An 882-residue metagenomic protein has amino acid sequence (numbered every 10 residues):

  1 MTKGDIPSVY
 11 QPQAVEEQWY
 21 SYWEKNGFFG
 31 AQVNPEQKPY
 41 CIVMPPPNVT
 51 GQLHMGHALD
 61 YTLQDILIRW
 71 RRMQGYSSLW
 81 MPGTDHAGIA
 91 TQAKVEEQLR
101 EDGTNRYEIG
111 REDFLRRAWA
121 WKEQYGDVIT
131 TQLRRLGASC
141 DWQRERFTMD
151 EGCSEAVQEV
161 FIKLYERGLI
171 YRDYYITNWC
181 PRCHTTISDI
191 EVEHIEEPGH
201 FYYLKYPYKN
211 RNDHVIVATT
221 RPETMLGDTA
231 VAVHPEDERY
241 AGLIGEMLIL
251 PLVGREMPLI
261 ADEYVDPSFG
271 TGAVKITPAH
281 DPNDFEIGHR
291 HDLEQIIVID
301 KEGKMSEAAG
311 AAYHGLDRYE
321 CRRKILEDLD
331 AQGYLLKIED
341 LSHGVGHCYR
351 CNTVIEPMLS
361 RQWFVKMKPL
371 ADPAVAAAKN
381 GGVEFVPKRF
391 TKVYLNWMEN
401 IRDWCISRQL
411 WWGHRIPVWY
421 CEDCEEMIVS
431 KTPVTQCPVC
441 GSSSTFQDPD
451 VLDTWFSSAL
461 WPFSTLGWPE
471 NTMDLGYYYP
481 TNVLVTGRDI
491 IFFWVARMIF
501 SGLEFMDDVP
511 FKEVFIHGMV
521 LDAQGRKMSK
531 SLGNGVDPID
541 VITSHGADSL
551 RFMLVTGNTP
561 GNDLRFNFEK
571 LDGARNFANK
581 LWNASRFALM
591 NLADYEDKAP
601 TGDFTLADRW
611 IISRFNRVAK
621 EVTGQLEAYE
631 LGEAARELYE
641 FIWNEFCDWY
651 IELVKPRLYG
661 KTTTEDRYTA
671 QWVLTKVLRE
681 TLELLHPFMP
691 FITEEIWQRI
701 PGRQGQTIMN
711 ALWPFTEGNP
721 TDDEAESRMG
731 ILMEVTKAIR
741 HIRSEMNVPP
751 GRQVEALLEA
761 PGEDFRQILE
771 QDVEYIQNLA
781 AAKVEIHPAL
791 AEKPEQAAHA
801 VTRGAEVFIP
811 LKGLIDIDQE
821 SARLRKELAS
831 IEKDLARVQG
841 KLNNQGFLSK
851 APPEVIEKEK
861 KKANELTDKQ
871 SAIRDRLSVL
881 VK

Functional and structural regions predicted by a protein language model:
K3-V43, E96, A118-Q132, Y240-Y264 (+4 more regions): Conserved oxyanion/phosphate-binding beta-strand-loop segments in alpha/beta enzyme cores
G4, V9, Q18, Y22-N26 (+10 more regions): Residue patterns forming the tRNA-binding/recognition surfaces of aminoacyl-tRNA synthetases and related DALR
Q32-V95, V157, V217-T220, T224 (+5 more regions): N-terminal catalytic cores of NTP/NDP-binding nucleotidyl/phosphoryl-transfer enzymes
P35-Q37, P45-P46, L79-Q92, E145-C153 (+3 more regions): Short, solvent-exposed turn/loop segments enriched in Gly/Ser/Thr/Pro and often Arg
H57-L59, P282-I287, A496-M506, L638: Alpha-helical support elements that line or immediately flank enzyme active sites and cofactor-binding pockets
A58-I66, I216-I249, V274-D281, H291-I297 (+2 more regions): Extended active-site and interfacial segments that coordinate phosphate-rich ligands in large catalytic machineries
R69-S77, Q98-R111, T131, R135-C140 (+18 more regions): Secondary-structure transition/capping motifs at alpha-helix termini and the adjoining loop/turn into the next element
Y203, N396-F456, L460, E504-A547 (+2 more regions): Feature 926 captures the class I aminoacyl-tRNA synthetase adenylation module centered on the KMSKS loop
